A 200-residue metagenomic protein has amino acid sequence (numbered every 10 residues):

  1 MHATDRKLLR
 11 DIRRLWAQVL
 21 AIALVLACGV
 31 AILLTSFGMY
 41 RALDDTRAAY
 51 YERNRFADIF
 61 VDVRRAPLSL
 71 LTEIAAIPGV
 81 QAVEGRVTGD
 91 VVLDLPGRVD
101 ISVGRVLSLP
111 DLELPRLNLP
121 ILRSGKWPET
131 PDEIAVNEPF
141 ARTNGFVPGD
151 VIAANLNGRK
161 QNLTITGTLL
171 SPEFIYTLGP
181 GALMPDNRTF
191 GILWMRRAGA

Functional and structural regions predicted by a protein language model:
M1-R6: Short, membrane-interfacial amphipathic segments enriched in basic
K7, A42-T46, R196-G199: Well-ordered alpha-helical segments embedded in enzymatic catalytic cores
R10-L15: Helix-boundary and loop/linker segments of multi-pass membrane transporters
W16-R105, K126, T130, R142-D150: Hydrophobic, regular-secondary-structure patches
Y51, L109-L112: Extracytoplasmic/periplasmic mature domains of Sec-exported, cell-envelope-associated bacterial proteins
V87, V106, I121-A200: Hydrophobic secondary-structure segments that place a key small or acidic residue at a functional site
L95-G97, P110, A154-G158: Short acidic, glycine-rich loop/turn motifs
L112-P120: Cytochrome P450 core scaffold surrounding the K-helix E-X-X-R motif and the conserved "meander" helix-loop region
